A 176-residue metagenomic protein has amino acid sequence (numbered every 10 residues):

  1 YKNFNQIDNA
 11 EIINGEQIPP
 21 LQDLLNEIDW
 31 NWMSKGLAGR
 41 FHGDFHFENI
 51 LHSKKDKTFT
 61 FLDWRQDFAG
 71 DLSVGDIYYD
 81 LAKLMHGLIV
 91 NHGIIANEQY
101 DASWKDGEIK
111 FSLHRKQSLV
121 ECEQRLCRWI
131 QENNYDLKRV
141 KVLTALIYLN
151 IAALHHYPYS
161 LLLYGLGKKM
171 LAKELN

Functional and structural regions predicted by a protein language model:
Y1-H42, S53-K54, Q131-E132: An alpha-helical support segment within catalytic cores of ATP-dependent transferases
Y1-N14, K57, L72, A96-A102 (+1 more regions): Inter-domain helical "communication" segments and dimerization helices that couple sensory or membrane-embedded modules
K2, N9-P19, D56-F59, Y135-N176: Regulatory N- and C-terminal appendages and interdomain linkers associated with kinase/kinase-like NTP transferase
I18-M33, T60-G75, E108-R115: Charged, low-complexity, helix/coiled-coil-prone segments
W32, G36, F41, L72-G75 (+3 more regions): Short, solvent-exposed segments of well-ordered alpha helices
M33-K35, G39, H46-H86, M170-E174: Catalytic activation segment of kinase domains across protein kinase-like and atypical kinase folds
D67-R128, A145-Y159: Active-site activation/catalytic loop segments of kinase-like enzymes and analogous catalytic loops in related
